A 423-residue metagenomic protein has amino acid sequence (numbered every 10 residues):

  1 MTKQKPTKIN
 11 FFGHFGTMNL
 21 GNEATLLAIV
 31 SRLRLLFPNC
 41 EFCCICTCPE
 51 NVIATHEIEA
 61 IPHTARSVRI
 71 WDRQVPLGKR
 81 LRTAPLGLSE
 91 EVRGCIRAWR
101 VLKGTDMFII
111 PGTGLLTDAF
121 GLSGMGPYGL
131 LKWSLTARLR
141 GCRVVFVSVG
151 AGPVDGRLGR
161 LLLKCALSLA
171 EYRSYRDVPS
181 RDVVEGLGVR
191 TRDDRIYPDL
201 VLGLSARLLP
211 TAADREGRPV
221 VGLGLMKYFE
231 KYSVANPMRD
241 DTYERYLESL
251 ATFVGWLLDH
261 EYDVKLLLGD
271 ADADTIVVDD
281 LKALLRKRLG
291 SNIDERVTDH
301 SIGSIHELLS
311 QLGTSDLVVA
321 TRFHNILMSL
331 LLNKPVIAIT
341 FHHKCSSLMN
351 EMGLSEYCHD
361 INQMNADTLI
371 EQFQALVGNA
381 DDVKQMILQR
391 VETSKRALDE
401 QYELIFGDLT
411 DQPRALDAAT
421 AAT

Functional and structural regions predicted by a protein language model:
T2-T423: Active-site anion-handling motifs in enzyme catalytic cores
